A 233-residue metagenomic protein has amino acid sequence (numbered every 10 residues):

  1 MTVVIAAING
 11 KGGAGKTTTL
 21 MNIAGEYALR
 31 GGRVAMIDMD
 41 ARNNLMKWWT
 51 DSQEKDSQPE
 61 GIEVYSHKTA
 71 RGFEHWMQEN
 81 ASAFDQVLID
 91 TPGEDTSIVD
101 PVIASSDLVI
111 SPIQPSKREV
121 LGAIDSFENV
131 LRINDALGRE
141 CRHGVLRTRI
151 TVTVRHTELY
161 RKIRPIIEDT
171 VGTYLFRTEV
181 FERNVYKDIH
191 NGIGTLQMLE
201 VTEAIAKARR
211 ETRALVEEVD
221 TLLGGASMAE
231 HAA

Functional and structural regions predicted by a protein language model:
V4-A14, L20-I89, G93-S97, N191: P-loop/Walker-type NTP enzyme "switch/lid" segment
M36, I89, S111, V145-R147: Structural beta-sheet core signal
I98-K117: Inter-motif core of Ras-like GTPase G domains
A123-L137: Conserved C-terminal guanine-recognition region of P-loop GTPase G domains, centered on the G4
T151, I163-L196: Beta-strand-loop-alpha "switch" segments that mediate conformational coupling across diverse proteins
Y186-R213: Inter-lobe coupling/hinge region of RecA-like P-loop helicase motors
R209-A233: Charged phosphate-binding loop/patch that engages nucleotide di/tri-phosphates or the phosphate backbone of nucleic
